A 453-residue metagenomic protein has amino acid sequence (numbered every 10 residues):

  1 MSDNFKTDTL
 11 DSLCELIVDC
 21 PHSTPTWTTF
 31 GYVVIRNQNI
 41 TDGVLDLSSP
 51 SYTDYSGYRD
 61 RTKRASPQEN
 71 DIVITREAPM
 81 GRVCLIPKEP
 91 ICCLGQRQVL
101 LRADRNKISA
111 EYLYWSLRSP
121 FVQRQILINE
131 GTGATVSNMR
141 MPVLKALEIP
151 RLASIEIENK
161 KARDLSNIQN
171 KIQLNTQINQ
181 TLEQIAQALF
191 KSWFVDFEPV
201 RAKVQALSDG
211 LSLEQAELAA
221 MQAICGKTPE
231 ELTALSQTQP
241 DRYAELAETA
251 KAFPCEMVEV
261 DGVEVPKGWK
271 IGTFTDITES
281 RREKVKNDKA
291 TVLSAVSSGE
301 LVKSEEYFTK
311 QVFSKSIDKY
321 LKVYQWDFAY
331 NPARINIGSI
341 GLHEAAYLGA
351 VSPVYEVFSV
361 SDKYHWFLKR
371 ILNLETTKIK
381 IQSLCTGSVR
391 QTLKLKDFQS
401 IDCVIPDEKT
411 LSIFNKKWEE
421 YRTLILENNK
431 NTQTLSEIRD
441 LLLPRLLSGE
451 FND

Functional and structural regions predicted by a protein language model:
M1-D19, P150-S192, Q222-E231, A244-V285 (+2 more regions): Non-catalytic DNA-recognition/assembly elements of restriction-modification systems
T7-T26, Q38-I72, C255-V260, G272-Q325 (+1 more regions): Sequence-specific dsDNA recognition surfaces
S12, R82, A146, D276 (+1 more regions): Extracellular/lumenal ectodomain signal focusing on beta-strand-rich modules and carbohydrate-recognition contexts
R36-N37, T53-R118, Y320-L321, Q325-T377 (+1 more regions): A short beta-sheet element
C92-V99, T132-A162, L348-V354, G387-S412: A short glycine-rich beta-alpha junction/loop motif
D196, V200-S236: Extended, domain-scale alpha-helical bundle/helix-rich regions
